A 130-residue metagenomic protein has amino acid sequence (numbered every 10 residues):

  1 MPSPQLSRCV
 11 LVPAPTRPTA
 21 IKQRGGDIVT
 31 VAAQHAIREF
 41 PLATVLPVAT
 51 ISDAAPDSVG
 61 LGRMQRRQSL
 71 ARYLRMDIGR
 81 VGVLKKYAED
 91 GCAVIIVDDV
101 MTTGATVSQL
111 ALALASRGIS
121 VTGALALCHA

Functional and structural regions predicted by a protein language model:
M1-I95, A105-A130: Conserved PRPP/pyrophosphate-binding segment of the phosphoribosyltransferase/PRPP-pathway fold
D99: Active-site-proximal glycine-rich helix-loop-beta segment
